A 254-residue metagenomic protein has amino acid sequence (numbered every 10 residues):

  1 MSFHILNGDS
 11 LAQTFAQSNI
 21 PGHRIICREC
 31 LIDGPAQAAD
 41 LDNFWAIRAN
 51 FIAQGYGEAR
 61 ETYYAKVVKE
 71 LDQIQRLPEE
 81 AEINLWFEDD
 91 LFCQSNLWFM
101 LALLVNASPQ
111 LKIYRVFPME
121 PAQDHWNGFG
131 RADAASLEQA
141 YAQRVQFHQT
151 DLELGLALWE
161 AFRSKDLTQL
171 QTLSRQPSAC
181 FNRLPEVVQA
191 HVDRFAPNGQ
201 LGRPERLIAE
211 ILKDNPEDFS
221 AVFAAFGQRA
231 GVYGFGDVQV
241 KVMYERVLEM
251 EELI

Functional and structural regions predicted by a protein language model:
M1-A65: A structured, charge-rich N-terminal accessory region that forms the first stable segment of a protein and links
Q13-Q17, A36-Q37, Q94-L101, D124-F129: A short acidic (Asp/Glu
P21, M100-I113: A short alpha->loop->secondary-structure connector
G55-F99: Long, hydrophobic/aromatic-enriched structural stretches that serve as scaffold segments
V116-S136: Short, conserved secondary-structure transition motifs
G130-K213: A conserved mid-domain beta-alpha-beta active-site/ligand-binding segment of alpha/beta enzyme cores
E205-R206, G227-I254: Charge-enriched amphipathic alpha-helical scaffolds
P216-F226: Short acidic, hydrophobic short linear motifs in intrinsically disordered regions
